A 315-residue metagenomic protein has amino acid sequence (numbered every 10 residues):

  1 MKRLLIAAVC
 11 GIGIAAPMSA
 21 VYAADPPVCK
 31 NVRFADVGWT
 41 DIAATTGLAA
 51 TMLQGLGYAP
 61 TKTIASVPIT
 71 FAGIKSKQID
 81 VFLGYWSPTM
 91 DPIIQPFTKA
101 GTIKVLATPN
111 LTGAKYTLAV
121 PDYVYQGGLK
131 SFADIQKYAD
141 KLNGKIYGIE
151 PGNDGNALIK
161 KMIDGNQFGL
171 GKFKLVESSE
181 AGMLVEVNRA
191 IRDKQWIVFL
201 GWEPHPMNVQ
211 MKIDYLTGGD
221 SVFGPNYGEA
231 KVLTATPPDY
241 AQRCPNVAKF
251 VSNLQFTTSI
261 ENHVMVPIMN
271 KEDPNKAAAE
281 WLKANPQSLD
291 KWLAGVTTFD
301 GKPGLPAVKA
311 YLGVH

Functional and structural regions predicted by a protein language model:
V21-R33, K137-N143, W292, A310-H315: Immediate post-signal peptide segment of exported/extracytoplasmic ligand-binding proteins
P26-D41, Y58-T63, N143-Y147, V251: Short, well-ordered beta-strand elements
K30, T40-D41, K161-R192, V198 (+3 more regions): An extracytoplasmic/periplasmic, membrane-proximal ligand-sensing/linker region
T46, A65-G101, G182-E186, P206-K212: Pocket-flanking alpha-helical
A49-G57, A139-F173, K283: Ligand-binding cleft/hinge of the Venus flytrap
I79-G84, P151-S221: Ligand-binding pocket segment of bilobal, Venus flytrap-like solute-binding proteins
T102-P151: A conserved helix-loop-strand patch within extracytoplasmic ligand-binding domains of the periplasmic binding
K115-Y125, E229-R243, V266-P267: A bilobed periplasmic-binding-protein/Venus flytrap-type ligand-binding module shared by bacterial periplasmic
